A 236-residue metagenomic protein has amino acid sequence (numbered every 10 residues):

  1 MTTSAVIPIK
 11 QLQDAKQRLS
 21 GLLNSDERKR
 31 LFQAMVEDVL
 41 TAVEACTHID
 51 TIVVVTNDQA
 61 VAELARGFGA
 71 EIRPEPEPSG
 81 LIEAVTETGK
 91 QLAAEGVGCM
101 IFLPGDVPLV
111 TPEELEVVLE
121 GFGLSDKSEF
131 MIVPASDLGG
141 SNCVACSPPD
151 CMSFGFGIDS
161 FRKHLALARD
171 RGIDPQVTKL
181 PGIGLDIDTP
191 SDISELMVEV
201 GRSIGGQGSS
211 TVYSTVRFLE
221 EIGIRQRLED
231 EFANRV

Functional and structural regions predicted by a protein language model:
M1-L19: N-terminal nucleotide-binding beta1-loop-alpha1 segment
F32-H48: A short, N-terminal amphipathic alpha-helix
H48-E71: Acidic donor-binding segment of Leloir-type glycosyltransferases
R66-C99, L167: Short phosphate-binding loop-to-helix
P104-P108: The conserved acidic donor/metal-binding loop of glycosyltransferases
V110-D137: Conserved donor-nucleotide/metal-binding helix-loop-beta segment in metal-dependent transferases, i.e., the alpha-helix
C146-A168: Short, glycine-/small-residue-rich phosphate/pyrophosphate-handling segment
R169-V236: Conserved alpha/beta core of the MobA/IspD/sugar-nucleotide pyrophosphorylase nucleotidyltransferase superfamily
